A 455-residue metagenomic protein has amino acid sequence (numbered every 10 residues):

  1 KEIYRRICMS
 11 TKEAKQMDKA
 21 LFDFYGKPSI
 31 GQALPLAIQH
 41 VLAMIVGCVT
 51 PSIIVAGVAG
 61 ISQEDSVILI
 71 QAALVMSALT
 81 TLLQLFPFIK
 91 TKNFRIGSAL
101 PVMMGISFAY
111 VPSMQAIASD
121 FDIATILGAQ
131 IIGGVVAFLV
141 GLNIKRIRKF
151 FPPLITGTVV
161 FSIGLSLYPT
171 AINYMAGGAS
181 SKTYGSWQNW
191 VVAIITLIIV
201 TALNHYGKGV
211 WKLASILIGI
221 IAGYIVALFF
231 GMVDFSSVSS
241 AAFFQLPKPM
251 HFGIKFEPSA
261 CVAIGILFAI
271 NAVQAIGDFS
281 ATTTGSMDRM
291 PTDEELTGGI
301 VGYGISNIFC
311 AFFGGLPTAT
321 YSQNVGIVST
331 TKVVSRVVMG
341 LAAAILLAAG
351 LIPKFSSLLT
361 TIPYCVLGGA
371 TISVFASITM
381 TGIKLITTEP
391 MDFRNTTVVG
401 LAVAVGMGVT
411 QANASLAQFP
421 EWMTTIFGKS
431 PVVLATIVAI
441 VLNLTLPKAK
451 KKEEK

Functional and structural regions predicted by a protein language model:
E2-L36, F235-K248, T284, D288-P291 (+2 more regions): Intrinsically disordered, low-complexity non-transmembrane regions of multi-pass membrane transporters
S10-V102, A109-I117: N-terminal signal-anchor module of multipass membrane proteins
K12-K15, C48-S52, A56, I195-Y206 (+6 more regions): Juxtamembrane interface elements at the cytosolic ends of transmembrane helices in multi-pass membrane proteins
I30, A56-V75, L79-A99, I266-R336: Membrane-embedded helical hairpins/re-entrant loop segments and their flanking transmembrane helices within multi-pass
G31-M44, G185-T196, A214-S215, F230 (+2 more regions): Hydrophobic, membrane-embedded alpha-helices of multi-pass small-molecule transporters
I68-L69, N93-F108, K149-T158, K212-L217 (+3 more regions): Short, non-helical or kinked segments that cap or interrupt transmembrane helices
I117-S236, A343, L347-E453: Membrane-embedded alpha-helical modules
N204, N324-M339, I345-G350: Interfacial segments of multi-pass membrane proteins
